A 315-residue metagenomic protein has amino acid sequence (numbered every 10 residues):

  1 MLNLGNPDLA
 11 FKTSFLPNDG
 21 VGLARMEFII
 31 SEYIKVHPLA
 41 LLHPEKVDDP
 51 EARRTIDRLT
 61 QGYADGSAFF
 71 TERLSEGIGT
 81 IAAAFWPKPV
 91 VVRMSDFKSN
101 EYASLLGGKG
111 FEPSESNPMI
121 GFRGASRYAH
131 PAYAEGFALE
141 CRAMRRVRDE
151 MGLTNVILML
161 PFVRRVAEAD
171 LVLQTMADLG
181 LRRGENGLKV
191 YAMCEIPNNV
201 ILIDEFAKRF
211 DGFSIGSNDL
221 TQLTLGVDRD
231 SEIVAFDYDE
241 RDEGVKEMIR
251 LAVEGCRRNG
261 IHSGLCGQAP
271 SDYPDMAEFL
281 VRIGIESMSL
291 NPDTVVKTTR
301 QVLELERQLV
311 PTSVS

Functional and structural regions predicted by a protein language model:
M1-S315: Conserved alpha/beta-domain cores
